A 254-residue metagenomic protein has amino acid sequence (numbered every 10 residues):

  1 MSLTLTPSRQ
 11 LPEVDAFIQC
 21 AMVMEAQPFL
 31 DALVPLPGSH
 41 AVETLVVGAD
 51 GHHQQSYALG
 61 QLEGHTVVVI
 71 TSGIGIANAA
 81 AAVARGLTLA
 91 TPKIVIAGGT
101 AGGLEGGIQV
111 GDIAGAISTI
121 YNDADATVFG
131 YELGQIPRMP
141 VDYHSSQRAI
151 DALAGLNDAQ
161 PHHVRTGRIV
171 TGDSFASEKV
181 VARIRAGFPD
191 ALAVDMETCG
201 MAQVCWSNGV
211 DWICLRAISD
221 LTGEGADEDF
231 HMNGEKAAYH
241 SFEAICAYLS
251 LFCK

Functional and structural regions predicted by a protein language model:
S2-A81: N-terminal short beta-loop-beta anion/metal-coordinating cradle
P28-L30, A80, G106-G107, A124-D125 (+1 more regions): Short glycine-/acidic-enriched loop or helix-start segments at secondary-structure transitions that form or flank
A82-A90: Short, well-structured alpha-helical segments in soluble
T91-I96: Proline-aspartate-enriched helix->loop->beta-strand connector
T100, L104-F188: Mid-sequence, gly/pro-rich, charge-dense loop/helix-turn segments that line enzyme active sites
S174-D227: A C-terminal functional module that forms or caps the active site or interfaces directly with catalytic machinery
G223-K254: His/Asp/Glu-rich mid-to-C-terminal helical/loop segments that flank catalytic regions of hydrolases
